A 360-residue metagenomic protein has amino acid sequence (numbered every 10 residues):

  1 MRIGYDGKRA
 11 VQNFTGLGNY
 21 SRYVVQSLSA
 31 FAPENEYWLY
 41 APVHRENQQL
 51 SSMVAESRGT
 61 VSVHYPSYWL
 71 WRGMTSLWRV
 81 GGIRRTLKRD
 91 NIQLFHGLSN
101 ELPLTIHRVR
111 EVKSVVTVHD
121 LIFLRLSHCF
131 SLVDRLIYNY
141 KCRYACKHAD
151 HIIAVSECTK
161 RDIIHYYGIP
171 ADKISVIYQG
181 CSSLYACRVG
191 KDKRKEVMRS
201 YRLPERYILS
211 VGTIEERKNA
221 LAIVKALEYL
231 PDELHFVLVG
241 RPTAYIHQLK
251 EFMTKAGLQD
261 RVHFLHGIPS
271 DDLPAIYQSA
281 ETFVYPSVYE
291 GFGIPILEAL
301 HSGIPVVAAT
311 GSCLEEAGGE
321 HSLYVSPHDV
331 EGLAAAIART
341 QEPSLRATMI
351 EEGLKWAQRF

Functional and structural regions predicted by a protein language model:
M1-F360: Carbohydrate transferase catalytic cores enriched for Leloir-type hexosyltransferases
